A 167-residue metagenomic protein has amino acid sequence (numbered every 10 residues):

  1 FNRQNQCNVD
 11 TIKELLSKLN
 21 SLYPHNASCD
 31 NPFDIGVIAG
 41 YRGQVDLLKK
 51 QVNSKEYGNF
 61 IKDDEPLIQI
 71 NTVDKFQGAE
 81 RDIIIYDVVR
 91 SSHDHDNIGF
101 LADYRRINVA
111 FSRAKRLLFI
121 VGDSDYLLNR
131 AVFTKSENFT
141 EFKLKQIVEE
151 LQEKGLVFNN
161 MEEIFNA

Functional and structural regions predicted by a protein language model:
F1-K50: Conserved helicase/translocase motor-coupling segment
N8, I12, Q69, D103-R106: Amphipathic coiled-coil/heptad-repeat helices and related helical stalk/stem segments that mediate oligomerization
G36, K55-T72: Conserved RecA-like helicase motor-core motifs
R42-G43, K75, R90-S91, D125-Y126: Conserved beta-strand elements of beta-rich interaction domains across eukaryotes, especially beta-propellers
G43-Q51, R81, R130-V132: A short acidic (Asp/Glu
S54, N59-D63, V89-D103: Conserved C-terminal motor-coupling region of P-loop helicases
N71, Q77-S91, V109, L117-V121: A short beta-strand element within the Helicase C-terminal
H93-A167: Helicase C-terminal subdomain and adjacent C-terminal extension
